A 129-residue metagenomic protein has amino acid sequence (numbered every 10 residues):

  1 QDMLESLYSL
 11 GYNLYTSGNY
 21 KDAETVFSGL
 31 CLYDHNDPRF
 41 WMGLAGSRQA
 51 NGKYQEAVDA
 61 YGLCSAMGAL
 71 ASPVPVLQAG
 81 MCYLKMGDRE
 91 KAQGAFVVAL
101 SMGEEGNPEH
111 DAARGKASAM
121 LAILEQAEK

Functional and structural regions predicted by a protein language model:
D2-L32: Alpha-helical segment of the N-proximal tetratricopeptide repeat
E5, R39, S72-V74, A112 (+1 more regions): Start-of-helix register in tetratricopeptide repeats
H35, A69-L70, E104: Short coil turns that delineate tetratricopeptide repeat
L84-N107, A119-A122: TPR/TPR-like (Sel1-like) alpha-helical repeat modules
